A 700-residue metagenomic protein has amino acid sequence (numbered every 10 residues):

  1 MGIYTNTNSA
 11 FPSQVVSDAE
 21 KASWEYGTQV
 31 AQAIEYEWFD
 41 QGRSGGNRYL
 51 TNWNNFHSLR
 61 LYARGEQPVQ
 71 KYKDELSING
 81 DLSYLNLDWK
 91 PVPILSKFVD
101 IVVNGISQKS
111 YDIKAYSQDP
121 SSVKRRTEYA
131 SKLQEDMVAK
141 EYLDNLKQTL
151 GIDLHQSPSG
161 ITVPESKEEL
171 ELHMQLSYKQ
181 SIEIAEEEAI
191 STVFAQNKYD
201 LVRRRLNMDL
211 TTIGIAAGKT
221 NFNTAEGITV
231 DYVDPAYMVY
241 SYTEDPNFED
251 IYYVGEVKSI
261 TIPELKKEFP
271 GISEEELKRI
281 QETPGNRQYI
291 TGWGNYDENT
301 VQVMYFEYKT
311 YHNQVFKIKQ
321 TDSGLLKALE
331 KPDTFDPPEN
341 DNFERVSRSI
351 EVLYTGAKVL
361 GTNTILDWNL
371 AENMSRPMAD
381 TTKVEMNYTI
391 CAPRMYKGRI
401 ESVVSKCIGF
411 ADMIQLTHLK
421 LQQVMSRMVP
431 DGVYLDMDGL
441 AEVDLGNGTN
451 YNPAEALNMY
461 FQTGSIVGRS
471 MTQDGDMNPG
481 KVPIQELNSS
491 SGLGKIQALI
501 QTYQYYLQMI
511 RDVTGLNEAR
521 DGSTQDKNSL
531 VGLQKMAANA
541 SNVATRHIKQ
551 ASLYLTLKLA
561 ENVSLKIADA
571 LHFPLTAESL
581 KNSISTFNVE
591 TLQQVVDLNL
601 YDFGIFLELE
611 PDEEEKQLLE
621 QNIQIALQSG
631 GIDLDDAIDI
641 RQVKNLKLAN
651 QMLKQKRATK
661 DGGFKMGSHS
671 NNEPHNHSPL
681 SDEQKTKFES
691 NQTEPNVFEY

Functional and structural regions predicted by a protein language model:
M1-N55, L61-G65, Q70, T127 (+6 more regions): C-terminal anchoring/interaction modules
M1-Y354, V359-G361, G492-Y505, K687 (+1 more regions): Extended, helix-rich architectural segments
W89-P91, K97-Y111, E141, Q148 (+5 more regions): Short, hydrophobic/amphipathic alpha-helical patches that form generic packing surfaces within helical domains
K140-Q180, M378-V424, L435-M459: Short N-terminal signal/transit or membrane-insertion segments and the immediately adjacent low-complexity/disordered
D209-A216, S402, G409, G515: Glycine-centered small-residue hotspots that permit tight backbone geometry or close packing
T212, Y232, V346, D380-N387 (+1 more regions): A short, structural micro-pattern
D234, K258-I262, S273, S402 (+3 more regions): Helix N-terminus capping/helix-initiation residues
S323-S349, L353-Y354, W368-N369, R376-K397 (+2 more regions): Sequence/fold signature of self-assembling virion shell proteins
